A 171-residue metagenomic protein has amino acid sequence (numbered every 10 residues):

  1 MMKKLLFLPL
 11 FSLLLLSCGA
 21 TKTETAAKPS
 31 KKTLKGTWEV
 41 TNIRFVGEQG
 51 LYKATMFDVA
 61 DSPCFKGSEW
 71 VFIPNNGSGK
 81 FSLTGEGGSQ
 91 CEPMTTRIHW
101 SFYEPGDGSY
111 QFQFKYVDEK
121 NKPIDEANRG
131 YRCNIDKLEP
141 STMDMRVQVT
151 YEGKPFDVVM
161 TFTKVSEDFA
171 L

Functional and structural regions predicted by a protein language model:
K3-L8: Sec-dependent signal peptide recognition, specifically the positively charged N-region followed immediately by
S12-L13: Repetitive helical segments and hydrophobic/amphipathic motifs
L16-S17: C-terminal motif of bacterial Sec signal peptides marking the signal peptidase cleavage site
A20, R97-E104, T142-L171: Edge beta-strand at a domain terminus
T23-E39: N-terminal helix-cap/turn-to-beta initiation motif at the start of protein domains
V40-G47, G67-P140: Contiguous, well-ordered beta-strand patches that form the walls/edges of small beta-barrel/beta-sandwich domains
G47-Y52, Y110, Y151-G153: Short acidic, Gly/Pro-enriched loop/turn segments at secondary-structure junctions
Q49-W70: An ectodomain-focused feature that recognizes extracytoplasmic/extracellular
